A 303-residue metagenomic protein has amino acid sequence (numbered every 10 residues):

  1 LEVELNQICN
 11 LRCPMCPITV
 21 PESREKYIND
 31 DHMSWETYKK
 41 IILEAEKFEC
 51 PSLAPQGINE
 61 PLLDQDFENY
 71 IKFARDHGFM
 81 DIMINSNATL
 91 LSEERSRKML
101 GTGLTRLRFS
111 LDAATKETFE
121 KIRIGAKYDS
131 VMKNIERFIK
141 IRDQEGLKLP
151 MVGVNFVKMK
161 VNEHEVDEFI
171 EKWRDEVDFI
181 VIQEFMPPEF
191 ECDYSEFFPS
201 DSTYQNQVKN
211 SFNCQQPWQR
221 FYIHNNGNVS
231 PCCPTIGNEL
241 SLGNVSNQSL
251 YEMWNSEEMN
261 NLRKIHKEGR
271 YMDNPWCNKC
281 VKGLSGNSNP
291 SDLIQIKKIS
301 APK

Functional and structural regions predicted by a protein language model:
L1-R106, E117, K121-K133, N287-K303: Conserved alpha-helical substructure of the radical SAM core
E2, N6-C9, K26, Q207 (+2 more regions): Residue-level signal for mature regions of secreted extracellular proteins and peptides
E4, F48-Q56, R75-N85, L90 (+3 more regions): Conserved C-terminal portion of the radical SAM core fold that forms the substrate/S-adenosylmethionine-binding
C9, V154, L250: Conserved, mostly hydrophobic/aromatic
R12, E22-E25, L62-D64, S92 (+7 more regions): Short catalytic/ligand-binding loop motif for oxyanion handling, primarily in non-cytosolic enzymes, centered on
K40, F67, E168, W173-R174 (+1 more regions): Extended, non-core accessory segments
K140-M151, W173-N213, N228-S230, P234-S288: C-terminal accessory region of radical SAM enzymes
Q215-P217: Short, small/polar residue-rich loop motifs at catalytic or cofactor-binding pockets
